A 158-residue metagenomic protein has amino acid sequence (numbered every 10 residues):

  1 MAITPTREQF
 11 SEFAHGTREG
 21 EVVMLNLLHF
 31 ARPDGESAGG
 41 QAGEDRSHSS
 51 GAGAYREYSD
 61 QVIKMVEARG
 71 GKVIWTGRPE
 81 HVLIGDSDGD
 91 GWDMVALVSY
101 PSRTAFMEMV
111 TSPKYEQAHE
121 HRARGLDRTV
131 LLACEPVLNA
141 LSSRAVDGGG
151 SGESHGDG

Functional and structural regions predicted by a protein language model:
M1-D93, P101, A105, E135-G158: Short S/T/G/P-rich N-terminal loop/turn motif that feeds into the first structured element of a domain
A68-R69, G125-R128: Structured helix-beta-strand junction loops
D93-A96, D127-V130: Generic beta-strand structural signal
V98-P101, V110: A conserved hydrophobic position in a structured secondary element of the catalytic/binding core that shapes
E108-K114: Short amphipathic alpha-helices in soluble, non-transmembrane regions that often serve as interface/regulatory elements
K114-E120, L126: A common structural junction motif
